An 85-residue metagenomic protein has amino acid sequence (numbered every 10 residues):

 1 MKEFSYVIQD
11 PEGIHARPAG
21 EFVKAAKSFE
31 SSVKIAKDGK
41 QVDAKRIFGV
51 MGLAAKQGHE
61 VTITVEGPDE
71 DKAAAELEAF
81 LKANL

Functional and structural regions predicted by a protein language model:
M1, A36-G39, A83: Generic cytosolic/nucleocytoplasmic N-terminal low-complexity/intrinsically disordered segments
M1-S5, E60-T62: Intrinsic-disorder/low-complexity, polar/charged segments enriched in Ser/Thr/Lys/Arg/Asp/Glu/Gln
I8-D43, F48, G52-K56: Compact, glycine-rich, soluble single-domain proteins
M51-L85: C-terminal structural segments of small proteins and small subunits
